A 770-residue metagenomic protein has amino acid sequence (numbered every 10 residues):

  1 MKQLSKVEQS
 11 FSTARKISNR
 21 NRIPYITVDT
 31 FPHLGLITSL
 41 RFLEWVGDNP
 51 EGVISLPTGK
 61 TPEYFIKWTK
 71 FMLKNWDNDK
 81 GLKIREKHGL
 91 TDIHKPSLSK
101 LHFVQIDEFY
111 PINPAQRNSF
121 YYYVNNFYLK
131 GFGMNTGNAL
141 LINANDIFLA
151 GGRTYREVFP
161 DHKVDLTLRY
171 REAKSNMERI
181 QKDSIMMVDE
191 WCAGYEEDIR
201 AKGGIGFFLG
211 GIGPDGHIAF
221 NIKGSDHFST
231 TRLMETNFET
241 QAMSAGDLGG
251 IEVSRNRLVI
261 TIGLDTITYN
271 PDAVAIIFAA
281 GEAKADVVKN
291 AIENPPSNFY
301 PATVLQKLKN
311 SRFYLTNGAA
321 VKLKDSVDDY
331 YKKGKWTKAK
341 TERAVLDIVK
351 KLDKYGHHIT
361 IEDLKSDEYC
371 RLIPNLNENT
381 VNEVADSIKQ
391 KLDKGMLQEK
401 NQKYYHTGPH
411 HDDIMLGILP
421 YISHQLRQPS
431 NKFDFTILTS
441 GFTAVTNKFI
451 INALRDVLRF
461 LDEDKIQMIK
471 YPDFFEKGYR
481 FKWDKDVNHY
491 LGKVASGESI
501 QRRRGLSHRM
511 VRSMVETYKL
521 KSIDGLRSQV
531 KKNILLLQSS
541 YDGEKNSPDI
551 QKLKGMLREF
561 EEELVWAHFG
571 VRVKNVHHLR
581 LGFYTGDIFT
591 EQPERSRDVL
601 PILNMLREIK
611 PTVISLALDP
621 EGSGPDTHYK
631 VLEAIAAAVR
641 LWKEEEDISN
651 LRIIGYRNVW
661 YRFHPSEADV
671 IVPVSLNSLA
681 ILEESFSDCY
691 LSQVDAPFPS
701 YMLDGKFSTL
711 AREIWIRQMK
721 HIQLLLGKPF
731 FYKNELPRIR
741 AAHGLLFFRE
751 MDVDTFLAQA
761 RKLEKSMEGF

Functional and structural regions predicted by a protein language model:
M1-I54, K67-R85, D92, E362 (+2 more regions): N-terminal glycine-/serine-/threonine-rich phosphate-binding loop
K2-R22, K83-G206: Ligand-binding beta-strand-loop-alpha-helix segment within the catalytic cores of soluble metabolic enzymes
K2-S5, I17, I23, I262-D363: ATP/nucleoside-binding phosphotransfer catalytic cores, i.e., glycine-rich phosphate-binding loops
V53-P57, G206-I212, L248-I292, F313-L315 (+2 more regions): Glycine-rich anion-binding loop/nest that anchors nucleotide
F65-I93, I414-T436: Histidine-anchored nucleotide/phosphate-binding helix
K100-E108, L140-N143, F278-A279, R312-N317 (+1 more regions): Short internal beta-strands
F220-G250, P295-K307, A637: Gly/Ser/Thr-rich active-site loops/lids in small-molecule metabolic enzymes that frequently grip phosphoryl groups
E239-G263, I267, D329-K340, D347-Y405 (+5 more regions): Metal-dependent de-N-acetylase/amidase catalytic core
